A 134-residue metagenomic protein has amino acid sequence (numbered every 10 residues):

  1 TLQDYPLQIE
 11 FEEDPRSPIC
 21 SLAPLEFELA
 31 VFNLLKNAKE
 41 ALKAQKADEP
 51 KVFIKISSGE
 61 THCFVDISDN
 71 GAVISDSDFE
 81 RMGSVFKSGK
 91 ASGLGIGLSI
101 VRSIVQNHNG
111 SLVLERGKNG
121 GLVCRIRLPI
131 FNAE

Functional and structural regions predicted by a protein language model:
Q8-P18: Conserved catalytic submotifs in the C-terminal HATPase_c
I19-L22, G89: Conserved micro-motifs of the catalytic ATP-binding
E49-T61: Short beta-strand/loop element within the Bergerat-fold HATPase_c
D69: Acidic ATP/Mg2+-coordinating residue in the GHKL
I74-V85: Short conserved segment of the HATPase_c
G97, V101: Short alpha-helical Gxxx[C/S/T] motif in the catalytic ATP-binding
V105-Q106: Detector for a conserved hydrophobic position within an alpha-helical segment of the HATPase_c
